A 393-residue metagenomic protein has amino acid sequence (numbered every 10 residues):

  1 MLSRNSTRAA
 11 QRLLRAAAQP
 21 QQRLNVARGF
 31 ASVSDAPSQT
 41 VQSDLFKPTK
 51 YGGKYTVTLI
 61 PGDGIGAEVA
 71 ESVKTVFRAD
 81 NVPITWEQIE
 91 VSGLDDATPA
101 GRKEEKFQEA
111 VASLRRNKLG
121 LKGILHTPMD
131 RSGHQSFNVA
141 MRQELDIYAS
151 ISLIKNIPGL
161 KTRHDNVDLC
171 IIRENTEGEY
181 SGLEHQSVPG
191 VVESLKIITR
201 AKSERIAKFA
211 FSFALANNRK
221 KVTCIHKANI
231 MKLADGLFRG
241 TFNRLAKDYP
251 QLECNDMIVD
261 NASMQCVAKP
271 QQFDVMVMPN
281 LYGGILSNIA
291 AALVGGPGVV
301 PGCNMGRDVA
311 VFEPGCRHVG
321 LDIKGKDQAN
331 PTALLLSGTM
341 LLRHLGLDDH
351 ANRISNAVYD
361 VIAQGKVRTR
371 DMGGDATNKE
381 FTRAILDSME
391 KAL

Functional and structural regions predicted by a protein language model:
M1-Q39: N-terminal mitochondrial targeting presequence
L14, G29-E90: N-terminal phosphate-binding or glycine-rich loops at protein starts, especially the Walker A/P-loop of NTPases
T58-F77, V188-D260, Q272: Glycine-rich phosphate/diphosphate-binding loop of Rossmann-like nucleotide-binding domains
D63-G66, K118, I172, A210 (+5 more regions): Buried hydrophobic positions in well-ordered alpha/beta secondary-structure cores of metabolic enzymes
P83-F107, C266: N-terminal beta-loop-helix "entrance" segment that forms/cooperates in small-molecule cofactor or anionic ligand
D96-K196, L281: N-terminal glycine-rich phosphate/adenylate-binding segment common to multiple enzyme folds
G182-C224, A228-M231, D348, A357-L393: Glycine-rich phosphate/pyrophosphate-binding loop and the adjoining helix
V267-K366: Glycine-rich phosphate/nucleotide-binding loop
